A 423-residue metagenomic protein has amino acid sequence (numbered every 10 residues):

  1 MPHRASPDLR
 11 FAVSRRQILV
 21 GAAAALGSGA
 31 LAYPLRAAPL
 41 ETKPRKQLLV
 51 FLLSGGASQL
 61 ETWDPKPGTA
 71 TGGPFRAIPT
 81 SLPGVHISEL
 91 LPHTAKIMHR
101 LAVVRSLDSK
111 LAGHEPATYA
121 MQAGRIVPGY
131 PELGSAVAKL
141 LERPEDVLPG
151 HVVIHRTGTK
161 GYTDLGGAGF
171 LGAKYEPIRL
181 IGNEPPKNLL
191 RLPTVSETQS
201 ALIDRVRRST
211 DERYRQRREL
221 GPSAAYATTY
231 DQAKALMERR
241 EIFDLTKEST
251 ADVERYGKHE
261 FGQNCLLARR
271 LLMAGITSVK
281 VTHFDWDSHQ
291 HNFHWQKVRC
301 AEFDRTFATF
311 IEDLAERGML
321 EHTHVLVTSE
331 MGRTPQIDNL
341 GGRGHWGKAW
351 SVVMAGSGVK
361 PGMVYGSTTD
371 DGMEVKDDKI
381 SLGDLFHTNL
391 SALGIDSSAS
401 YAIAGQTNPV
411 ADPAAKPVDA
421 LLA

Functional and structural regions predicted by a protein language model:
M1-A423: Ligand-binding pockets and gating/stacking loops
